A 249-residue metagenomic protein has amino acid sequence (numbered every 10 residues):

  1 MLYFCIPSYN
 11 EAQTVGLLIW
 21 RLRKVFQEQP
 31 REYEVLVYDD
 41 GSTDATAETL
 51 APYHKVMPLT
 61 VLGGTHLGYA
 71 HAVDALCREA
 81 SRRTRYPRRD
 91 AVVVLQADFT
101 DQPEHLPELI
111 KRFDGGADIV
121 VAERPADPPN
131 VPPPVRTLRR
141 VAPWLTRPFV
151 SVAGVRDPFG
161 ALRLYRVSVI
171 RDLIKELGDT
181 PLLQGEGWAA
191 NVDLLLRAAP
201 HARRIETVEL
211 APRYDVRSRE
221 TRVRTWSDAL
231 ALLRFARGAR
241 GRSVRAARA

Functional and structural regions predicted by a protein language model:
M1, W20, K24, E28 (+2 more regions): Hydrophobic helical membrane-anchoring modules
L2, Y33, P58-T60: Short, conserved active-site loop motifs that form the nucleotide-linked donor/cofactor pocket
L2-T14, L18: A conserved hydrophobic helix/loop-capping motif in glycosyltransferases and polysaccharide synthases
E11-T14, S42, Y69, Q102: Donor nucleotide-sugar binding loop of glycosyltransferases
R31-G41, L62: Short beta-strand/loop segment that forms part of the nucleotide-sugar
D39-E48, F99: A conserved acidic beta->alpha catalytic loop
G64-A80, R89-A91, Q102-P181, D215-V223 (+1 more regions): Acceptor/aglycone-binding surface of glycosyltransferases and processive sugar-polymer synthases
